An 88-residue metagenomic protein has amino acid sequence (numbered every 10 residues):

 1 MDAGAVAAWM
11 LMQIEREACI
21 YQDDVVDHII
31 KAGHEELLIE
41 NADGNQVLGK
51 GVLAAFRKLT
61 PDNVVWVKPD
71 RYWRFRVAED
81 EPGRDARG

Functional and structural regions predicted by a protein language model:
M1-D23, A32: Positively charged, polyanion-binding regions of nucleic-acid-associated proteins
A18, I29-L37, F56-T60: Short alpha-helix boundary/capping elements
V26: The alpha-helix within a helix-turn-helix
I30-V52: Short, positively charged loop/turn segments that connect secondary-structure elements
G49-N63: Short, basic alpha-helical nucleic acid-contact segments in DNA-binding proteins and DNA transaction factors
V65-K68: Short beta-strand
R71-R76: Minor-groove-contacting beta-hairpin "wing" of winged helix-turn-helix DNA-binding domains
D80-G88: Short, amphipathic alpha-helical interaction segments positioned at domain boundaries
